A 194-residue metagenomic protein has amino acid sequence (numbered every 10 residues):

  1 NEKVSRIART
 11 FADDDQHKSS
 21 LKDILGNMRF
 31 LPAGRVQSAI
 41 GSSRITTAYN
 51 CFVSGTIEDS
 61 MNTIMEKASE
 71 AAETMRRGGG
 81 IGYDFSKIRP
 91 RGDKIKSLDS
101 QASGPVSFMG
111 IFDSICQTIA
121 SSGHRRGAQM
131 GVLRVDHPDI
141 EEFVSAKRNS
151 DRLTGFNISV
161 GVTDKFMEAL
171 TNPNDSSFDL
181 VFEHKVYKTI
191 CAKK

Functional and structural regions predicted by a protein language model:
N1-K194: Extended catalytic cores of very large enzyme megasubunits
